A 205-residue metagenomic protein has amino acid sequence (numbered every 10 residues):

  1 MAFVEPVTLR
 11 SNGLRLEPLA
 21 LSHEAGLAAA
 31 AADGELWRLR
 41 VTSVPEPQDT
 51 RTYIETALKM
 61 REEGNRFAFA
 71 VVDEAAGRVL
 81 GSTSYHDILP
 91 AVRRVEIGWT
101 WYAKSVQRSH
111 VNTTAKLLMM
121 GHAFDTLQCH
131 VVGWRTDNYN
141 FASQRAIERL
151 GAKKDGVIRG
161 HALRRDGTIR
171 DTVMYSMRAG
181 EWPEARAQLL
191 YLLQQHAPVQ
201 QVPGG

Functional and structural regions predicted by a protein language model:
M1-V111, H122, T126, T168-G205: GNAT-family acyltransferases
D125-R135: Conserved GNAT acetyl-CoA-binding A-motif
W134-Q144: Conserved beta-strand-loop-alpha-helix junction that forms the acyl-donor binding cleft
R135, K153-G167: Conserved catalytic-core motifs of GNAT/GCN5-like acyltransferases
